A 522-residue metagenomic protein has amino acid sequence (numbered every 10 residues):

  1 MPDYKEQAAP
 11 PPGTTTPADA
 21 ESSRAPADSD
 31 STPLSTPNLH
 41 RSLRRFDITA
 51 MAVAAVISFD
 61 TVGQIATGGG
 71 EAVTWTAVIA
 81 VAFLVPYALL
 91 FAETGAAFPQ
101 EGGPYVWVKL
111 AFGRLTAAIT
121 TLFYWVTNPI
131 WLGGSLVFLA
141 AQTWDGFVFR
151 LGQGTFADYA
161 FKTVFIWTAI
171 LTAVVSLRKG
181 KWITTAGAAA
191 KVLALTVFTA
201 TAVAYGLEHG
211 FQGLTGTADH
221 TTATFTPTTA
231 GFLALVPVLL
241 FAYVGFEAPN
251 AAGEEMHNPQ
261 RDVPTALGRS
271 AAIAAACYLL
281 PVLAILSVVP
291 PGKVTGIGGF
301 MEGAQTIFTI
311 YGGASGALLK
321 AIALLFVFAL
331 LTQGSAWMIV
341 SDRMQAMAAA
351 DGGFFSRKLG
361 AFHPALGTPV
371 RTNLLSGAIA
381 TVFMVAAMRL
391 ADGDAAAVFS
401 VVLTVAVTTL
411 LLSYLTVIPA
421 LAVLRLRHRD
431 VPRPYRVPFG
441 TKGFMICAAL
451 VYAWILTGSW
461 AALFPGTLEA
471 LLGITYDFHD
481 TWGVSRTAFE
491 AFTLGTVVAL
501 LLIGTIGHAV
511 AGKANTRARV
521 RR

Functional and structural regions predicted by a protein language model:
M1-A72, V78, L84-L89, T217-H220 (+2 more regions): Membrane-interface "cap" regions at the ends of multi-pass membrane proteins
T32-F138, L240, F246-P249, E254 (+3 more regions): Transmembrane helix-boundary motif of multi-pass solute transporters/channels
S35, K109, L136-A160, A194 (+4 more regions): Helix-loop-helix connectors at the membrane interface of multi-pass transporters/channels
N38, A186, R357-V370, L411-T467 (+1 more regions): C-terminal membrane-solvent junction of multi-pass transporters and transport-like membrane proteins
A66-G68, P86-I166, I170-V174, V327-M344 (+2 more regions): Hydrophobic transmembrane alpha-helices that form the core helical bundles of multi-pass secondary transporters
V73-T74, R150-A157, A186-K320, H479-D480: Helix-loop-helix junctions that connect adjacent transmembrane segments in multi-pass membrane transporters
V106-W107, G113, D145-R150, T222 (+2 more regions): TM-loop-TM module centered on a large, flexible mid-protein loop between adjacent transmembrane helices in multi-pass
A157-F211, L267-A271, L403-T416, T441-L450: Membrane-interface loop-to-helix entry segments
